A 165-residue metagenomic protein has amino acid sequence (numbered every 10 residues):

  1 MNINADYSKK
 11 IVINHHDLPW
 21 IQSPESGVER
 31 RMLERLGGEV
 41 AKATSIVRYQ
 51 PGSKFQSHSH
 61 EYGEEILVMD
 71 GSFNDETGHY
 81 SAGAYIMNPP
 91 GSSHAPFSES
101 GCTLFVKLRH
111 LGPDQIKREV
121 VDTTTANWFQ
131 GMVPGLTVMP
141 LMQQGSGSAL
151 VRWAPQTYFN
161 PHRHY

Functional and structural regions predicted by a protein language model:
M1-E39, G101-L150: A short, N-terminal "cap"/entry segment at the start of jelly-roll beta-barrel domains of the cupin/DSBH fold
Y7, F55, F73, F97 (+3 more regions): Phenylalanine-focused residue identity feature
H15, G27-H60, G78, A82 (+4 more regions): Conserved short histidine dyad/triad with adjacent acidic residue
I66-Q115: Hydrophobic, ordered structural segments
